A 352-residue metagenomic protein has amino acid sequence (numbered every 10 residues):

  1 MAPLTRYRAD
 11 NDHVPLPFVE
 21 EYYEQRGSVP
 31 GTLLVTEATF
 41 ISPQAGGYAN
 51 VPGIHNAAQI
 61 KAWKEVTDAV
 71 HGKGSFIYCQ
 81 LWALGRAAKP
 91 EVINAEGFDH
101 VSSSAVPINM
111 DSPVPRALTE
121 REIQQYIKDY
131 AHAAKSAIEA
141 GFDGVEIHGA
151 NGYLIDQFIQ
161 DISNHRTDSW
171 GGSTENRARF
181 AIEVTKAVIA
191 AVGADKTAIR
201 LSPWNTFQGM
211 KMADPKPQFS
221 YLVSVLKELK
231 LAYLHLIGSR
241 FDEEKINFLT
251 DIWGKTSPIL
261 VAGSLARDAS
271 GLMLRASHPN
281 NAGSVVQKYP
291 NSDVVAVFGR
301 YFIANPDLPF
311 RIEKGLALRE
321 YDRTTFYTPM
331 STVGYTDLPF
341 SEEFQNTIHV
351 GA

Functional and structural regions predicted by a protein language model:
A2-A352: Flavin-dependent oxidoreductase catalytic cores
